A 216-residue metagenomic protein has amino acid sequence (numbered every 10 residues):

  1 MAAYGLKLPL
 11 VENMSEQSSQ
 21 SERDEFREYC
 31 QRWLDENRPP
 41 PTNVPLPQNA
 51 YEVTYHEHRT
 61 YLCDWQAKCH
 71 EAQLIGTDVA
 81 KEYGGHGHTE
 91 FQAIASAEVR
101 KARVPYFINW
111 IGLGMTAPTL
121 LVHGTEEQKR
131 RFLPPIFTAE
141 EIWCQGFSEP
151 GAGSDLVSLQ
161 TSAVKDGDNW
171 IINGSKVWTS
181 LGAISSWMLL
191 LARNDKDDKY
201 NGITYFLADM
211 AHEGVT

Functional and structural regions predicted by a protein language model:
A2-W110, R131-T138: Amphipathic, small/basic residue-rich leader segments at the start of a protein or domain
C30-P40, I94, G124-K129, G167-N173 (+1 more regions): Long, well-ordered alpha-helical segments
E82, S148-A152, V177-W178: Short, solvent-exposed loop/turn elements at beta->coil junctions and helix N-caps that rim active or binding pockets
I108-E127, G153: N-terminal glycine-rich flavin-associated loop
A139-F147: A short, Trp-centered hydrophobic/proline-enriched beta-strand micro-motif
A152-D155, W170: Hydrophobic, small-residue-rich alpha-helical packing segments that form membrane-like cores
T161-V164: A structural signal for short hydrophobic beta-strand segments in well-ordered beta-sheet cores
D168-N169, N173-T216: A short core secondary-structure module
